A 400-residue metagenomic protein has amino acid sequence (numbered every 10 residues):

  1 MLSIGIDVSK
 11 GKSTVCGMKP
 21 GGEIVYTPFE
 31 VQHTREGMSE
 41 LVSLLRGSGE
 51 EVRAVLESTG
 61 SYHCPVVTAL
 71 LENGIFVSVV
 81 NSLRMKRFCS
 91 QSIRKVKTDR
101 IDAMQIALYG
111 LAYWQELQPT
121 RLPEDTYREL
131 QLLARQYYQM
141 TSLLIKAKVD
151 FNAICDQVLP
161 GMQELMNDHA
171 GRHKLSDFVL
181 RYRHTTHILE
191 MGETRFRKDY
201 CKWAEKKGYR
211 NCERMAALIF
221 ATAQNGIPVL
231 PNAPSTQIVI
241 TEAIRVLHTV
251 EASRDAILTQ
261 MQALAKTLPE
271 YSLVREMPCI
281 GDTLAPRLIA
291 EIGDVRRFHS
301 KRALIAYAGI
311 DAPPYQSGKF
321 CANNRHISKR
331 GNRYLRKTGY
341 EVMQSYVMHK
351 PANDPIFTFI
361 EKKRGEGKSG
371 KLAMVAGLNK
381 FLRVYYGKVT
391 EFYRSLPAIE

Functional and structural regions predicted by a protein language model:
M1-E400: A detector of single, family-specific signature residues that are central to catalytic or substrate-handling motifs
